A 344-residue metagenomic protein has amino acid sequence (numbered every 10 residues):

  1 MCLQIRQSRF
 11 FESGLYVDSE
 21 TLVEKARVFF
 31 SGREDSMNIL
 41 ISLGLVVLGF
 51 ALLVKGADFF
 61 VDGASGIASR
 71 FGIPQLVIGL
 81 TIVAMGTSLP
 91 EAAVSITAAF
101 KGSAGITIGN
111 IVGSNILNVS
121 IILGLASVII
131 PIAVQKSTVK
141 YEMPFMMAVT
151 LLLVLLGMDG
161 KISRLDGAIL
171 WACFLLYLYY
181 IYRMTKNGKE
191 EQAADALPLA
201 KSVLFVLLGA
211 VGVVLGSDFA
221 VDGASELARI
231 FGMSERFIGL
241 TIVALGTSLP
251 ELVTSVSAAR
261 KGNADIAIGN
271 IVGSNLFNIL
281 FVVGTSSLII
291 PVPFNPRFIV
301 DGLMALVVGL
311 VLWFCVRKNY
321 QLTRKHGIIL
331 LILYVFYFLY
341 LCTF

Functional and structural regions predicted by a protein language model:
R9, T21-F344: Hydrophobic alpha-helical segments, chiefly the membrane-spanning helices and signal/signal-anchor peptides
